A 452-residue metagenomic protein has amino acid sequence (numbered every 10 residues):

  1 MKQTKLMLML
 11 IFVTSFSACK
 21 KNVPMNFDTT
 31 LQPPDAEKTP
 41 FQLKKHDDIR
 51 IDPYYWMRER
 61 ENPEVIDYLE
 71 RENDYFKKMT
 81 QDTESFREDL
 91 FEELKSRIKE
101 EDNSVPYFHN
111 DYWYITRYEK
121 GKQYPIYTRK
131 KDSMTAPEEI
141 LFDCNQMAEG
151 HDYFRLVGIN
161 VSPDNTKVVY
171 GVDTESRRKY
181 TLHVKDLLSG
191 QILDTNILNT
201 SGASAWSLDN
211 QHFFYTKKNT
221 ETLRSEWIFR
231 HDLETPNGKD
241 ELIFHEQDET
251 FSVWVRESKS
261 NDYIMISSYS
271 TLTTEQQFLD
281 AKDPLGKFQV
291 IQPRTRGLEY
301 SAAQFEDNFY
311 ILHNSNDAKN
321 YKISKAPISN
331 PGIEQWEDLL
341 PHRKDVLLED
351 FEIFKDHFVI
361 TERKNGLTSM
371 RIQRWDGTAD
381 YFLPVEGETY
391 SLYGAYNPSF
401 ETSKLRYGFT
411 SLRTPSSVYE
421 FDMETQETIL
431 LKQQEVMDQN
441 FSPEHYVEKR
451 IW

Functional and structural regions predicted by a protein language model:
S15-A18: C-terminal motif of bacterial Sec signal peptides marking the signal peptidase cleavage site
K20-N22: Bacterial signal peptide processing site
P63, D67-N160, G171, F251-Q304 (+3 more regions): Non-catalytic accessory segments flanking enzyme active sites
W113, N165-V169, F213, I264 (+3 more regions): Hydrophobic beta-strand positions that form the internal "hydrophobic ladder" of WD40/Gbeta-like beta-propeller blades
Y118-P125, A148-Y153, V172-T181, N196-N199 (+7 more regions): A flexible loop/linker signature enriched in serine peptidases of the S9 family
T128-K131, H183-L187, W227-T235, F278-A281 (+3 more regions): Beta-propeller blade signature
E138, D186-L198, T235-Q247, K282-Q292 (+2 more regions): Blade-edge beta-strand/turn elements of extracellular beta-propeller and related beta-sheet repeat scaffolds
I140-S204: A conserved hydrophobic secondary-structure block that centers on an alpha-helix together with its immediately flanking
